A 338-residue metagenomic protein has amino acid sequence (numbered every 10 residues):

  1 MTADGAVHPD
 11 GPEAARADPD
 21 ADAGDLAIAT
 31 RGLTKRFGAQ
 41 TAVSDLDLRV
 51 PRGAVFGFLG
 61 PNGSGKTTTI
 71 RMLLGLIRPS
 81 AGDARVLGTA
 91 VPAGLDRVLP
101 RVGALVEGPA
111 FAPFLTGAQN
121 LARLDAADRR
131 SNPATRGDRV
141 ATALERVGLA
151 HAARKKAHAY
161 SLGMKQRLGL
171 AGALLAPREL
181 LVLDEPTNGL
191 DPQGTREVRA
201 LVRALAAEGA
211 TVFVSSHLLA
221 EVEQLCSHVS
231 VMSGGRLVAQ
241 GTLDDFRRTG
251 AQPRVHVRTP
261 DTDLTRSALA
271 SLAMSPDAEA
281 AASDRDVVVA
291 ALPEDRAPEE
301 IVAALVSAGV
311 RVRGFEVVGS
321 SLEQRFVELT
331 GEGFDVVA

Functional and structural regions predicted by a protein language model:
M1-T34, E332-A338: ABC-family P-loop ATPase nucleotide-binding domain
A3-G5, P276-A338: Non-catalytic connector elements of ABC transporters
E13-P19, T142, L243-R248: Short, flexible cytosolic linker that couples an ABC transmembrane/permease module to its adjacent nucleotide-binding
D25-S233, A239: ABC transporter nucleotide-binding domains
T34, A118, L219, C226 (+5 more regions): Alpha-helix N-cap/helix-start and coil->helix boundary motif
T89-P92, R154, P260-T262, L292-R296 (+1 more regions): Short, surface-exposed acidic/glycine-rich loop or hinge patches that mediate macromolecular interfaces
D128, G209, V229, G250 (+4 more regions): Conserved NTP-handling cores and scaffolds of large molecular machines
R199-L292: ABC transporter nucleotide-binding domain
